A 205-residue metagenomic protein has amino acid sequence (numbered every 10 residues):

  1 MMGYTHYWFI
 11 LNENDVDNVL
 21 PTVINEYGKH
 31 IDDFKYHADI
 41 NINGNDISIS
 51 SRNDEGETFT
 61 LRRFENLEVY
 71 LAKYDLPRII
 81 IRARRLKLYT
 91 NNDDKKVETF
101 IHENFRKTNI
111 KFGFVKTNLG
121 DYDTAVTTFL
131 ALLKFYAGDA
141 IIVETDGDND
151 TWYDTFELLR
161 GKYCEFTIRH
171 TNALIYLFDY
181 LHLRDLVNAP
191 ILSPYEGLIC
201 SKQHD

Functional and structural regions predicted by a protein language model:
M1-H204: Acidic (Asp/Glu-rich) sequence patches and key acidic residues that form negatively charged surfaces used
